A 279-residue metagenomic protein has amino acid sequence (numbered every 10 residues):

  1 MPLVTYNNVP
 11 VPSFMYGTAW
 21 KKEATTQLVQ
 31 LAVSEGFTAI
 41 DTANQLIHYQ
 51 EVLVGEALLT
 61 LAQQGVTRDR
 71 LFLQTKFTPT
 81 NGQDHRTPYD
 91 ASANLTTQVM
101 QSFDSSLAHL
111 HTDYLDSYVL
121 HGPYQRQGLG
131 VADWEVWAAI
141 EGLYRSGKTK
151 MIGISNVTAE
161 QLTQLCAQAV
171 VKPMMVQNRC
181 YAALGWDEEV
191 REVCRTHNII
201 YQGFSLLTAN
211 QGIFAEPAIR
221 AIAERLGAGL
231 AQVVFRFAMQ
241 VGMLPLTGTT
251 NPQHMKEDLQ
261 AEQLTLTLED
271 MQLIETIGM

Functional and structural regions predicted by a protein language model:
M1-L71, T75, A139: N-terminal binding-site loop/beta-alpha segment at the start of enzyme catalytic domains that lines or forms
T5-Y6, L31-S34, G55-R68, F72 (+4 more regions): Acidic (Asp/Glu)-rich catalytic clusters
V11-A24, H85-Q98, Q125-G130: Active-site mouth loops of central-metabolism enzymes
K21-V33, S92-H111, E160-T163, G185-D187: Short, acidic/polar
F37, T112-L115, T149, P173: A structural motif
D69-T96, H121: Structural motif corresponding to the early beta-alpha repeats
L107-G128: Active-site groove signature of glycoside hydrolases
G122-M279: Beta/alpha (TIM)-barrel catalytic core signal, keyed to glycine-rich beta->alpha loops juxtaposed to Asp/Glu that bind
